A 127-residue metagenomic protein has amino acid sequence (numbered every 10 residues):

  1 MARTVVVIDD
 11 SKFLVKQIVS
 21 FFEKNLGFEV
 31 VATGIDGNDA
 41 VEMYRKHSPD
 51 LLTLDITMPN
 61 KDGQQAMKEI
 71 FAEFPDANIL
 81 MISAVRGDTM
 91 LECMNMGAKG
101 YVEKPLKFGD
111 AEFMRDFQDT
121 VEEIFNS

Functional and structural regions predicted by a protein language model:
D9, D55: Active-site residues of response regulator receiver
K12-A32: Two-component/phosphorelay signaling modules centered on CheY-like receiver
D36-D39, D62-Q65: Acidic catalytic/metal-coordinating carboxylates
R45-H47, E69-D76, M96: Conserved phosphotransfer cores of two-component systems
H47-T53: Active-site beta3 strand of CheY-like receiver
M58: Receiver (REC) domain active-site loop signature in two-component systems and cognate sites in sensor histidine kinases
Q65, V85-Q118: Alpha4 helix (beta4-alpha4-beta5 surface) of REC/receiver domains from two-component response regulators
M81-I82: Hydrophobic/aromatic residues positioned on beta-strands within the core alpha/beta folds
